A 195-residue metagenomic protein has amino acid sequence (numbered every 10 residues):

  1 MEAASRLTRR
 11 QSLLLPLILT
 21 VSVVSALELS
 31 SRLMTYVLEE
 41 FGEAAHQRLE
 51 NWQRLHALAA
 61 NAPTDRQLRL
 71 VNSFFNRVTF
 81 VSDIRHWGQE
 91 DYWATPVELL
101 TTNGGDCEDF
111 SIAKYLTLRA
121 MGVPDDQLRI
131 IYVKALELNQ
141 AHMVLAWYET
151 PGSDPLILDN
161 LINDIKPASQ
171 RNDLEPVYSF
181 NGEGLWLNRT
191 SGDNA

Functional and structural regions predicted by a protein language model:
E2-A4, V23-A195: A structural boundary/capping signal
E2-I18: N-terminal secretory signal peptides and thylakoid transit peptides that target proteins across membranes
